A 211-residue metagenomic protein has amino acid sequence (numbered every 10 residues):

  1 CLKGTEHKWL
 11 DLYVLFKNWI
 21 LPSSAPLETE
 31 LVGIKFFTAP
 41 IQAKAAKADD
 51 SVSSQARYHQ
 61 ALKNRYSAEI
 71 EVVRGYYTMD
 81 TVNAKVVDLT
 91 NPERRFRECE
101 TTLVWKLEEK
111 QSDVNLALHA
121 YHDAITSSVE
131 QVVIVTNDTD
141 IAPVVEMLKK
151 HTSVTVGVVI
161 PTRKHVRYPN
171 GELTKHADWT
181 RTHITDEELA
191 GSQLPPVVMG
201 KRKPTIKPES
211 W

Functional and structural regions predicted by a protein language model:
C1-P92, R97, T101-K106, H151 (+2 more regions): Domain-level signal for Mg2+-assisted phosphodiester chemistry and nucleotide/NA-binding surfaces in nucleic-acid
Y76-W211: Nuclease catalytic cores that cleave nucleic-acid phosphodiester bonds, predominantly acidic two-metal-ion
